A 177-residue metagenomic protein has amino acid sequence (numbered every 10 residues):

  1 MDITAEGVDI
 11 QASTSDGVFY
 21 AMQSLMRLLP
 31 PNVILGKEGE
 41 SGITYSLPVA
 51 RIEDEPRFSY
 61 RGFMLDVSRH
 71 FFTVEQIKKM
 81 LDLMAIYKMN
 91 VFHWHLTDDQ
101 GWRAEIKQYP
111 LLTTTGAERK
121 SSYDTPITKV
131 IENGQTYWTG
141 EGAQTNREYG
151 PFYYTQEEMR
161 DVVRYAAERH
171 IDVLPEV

Functional and structural regions predicted by a protein language model:
D2-V177: Feature activates predominantly on carbohydrate-active enzymes
